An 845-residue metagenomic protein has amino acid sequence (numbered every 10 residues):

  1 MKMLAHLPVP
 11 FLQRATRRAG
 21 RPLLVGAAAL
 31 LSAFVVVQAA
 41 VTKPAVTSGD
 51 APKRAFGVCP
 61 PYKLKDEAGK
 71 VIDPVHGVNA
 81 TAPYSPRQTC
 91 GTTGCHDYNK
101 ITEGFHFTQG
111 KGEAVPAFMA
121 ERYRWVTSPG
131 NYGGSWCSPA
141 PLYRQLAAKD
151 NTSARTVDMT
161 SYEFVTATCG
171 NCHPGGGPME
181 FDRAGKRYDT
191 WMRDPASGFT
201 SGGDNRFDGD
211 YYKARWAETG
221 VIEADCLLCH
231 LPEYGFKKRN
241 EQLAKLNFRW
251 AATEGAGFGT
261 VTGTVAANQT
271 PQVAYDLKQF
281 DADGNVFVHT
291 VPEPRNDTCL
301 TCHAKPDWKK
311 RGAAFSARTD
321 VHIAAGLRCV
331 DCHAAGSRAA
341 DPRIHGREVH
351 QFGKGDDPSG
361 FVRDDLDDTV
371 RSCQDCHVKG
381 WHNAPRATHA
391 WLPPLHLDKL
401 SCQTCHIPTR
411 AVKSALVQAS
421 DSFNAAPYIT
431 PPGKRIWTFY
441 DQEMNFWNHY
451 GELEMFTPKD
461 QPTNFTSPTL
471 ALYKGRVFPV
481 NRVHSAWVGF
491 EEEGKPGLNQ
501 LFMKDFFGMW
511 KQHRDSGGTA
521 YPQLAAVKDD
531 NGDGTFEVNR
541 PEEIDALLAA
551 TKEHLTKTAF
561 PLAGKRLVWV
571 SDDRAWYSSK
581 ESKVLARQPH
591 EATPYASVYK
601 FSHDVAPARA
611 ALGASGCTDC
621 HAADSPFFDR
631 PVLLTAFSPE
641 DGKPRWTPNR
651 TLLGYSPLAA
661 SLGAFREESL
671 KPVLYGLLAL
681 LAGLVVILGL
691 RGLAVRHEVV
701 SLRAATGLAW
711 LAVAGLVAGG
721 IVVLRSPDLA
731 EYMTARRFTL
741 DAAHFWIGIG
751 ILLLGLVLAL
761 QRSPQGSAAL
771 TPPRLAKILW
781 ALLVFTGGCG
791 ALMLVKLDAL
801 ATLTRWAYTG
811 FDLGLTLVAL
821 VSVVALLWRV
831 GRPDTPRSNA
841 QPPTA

Functional and structural regions predicted by a protein language model:
M1-A19: N-terminal secretory signal peptides that target proteins for export/translocation
V25-V35: Bacterial N-terminal signal peptides
A40-T93, D97-N99, K111-R311, R318-L702 (+3 more regions): C-type cytochrome heme-c attachment and multiheme electron-transfer modules
F107-Q109: Surface-exposed, glycine/proline- and aromatic-rich loop segments on solvent-exposed faces across compartments
L684-A845: Membrane-embedded alpha-helical bundles that constitute the cytochrome b-like, heme-associated redox core of multi-pass
